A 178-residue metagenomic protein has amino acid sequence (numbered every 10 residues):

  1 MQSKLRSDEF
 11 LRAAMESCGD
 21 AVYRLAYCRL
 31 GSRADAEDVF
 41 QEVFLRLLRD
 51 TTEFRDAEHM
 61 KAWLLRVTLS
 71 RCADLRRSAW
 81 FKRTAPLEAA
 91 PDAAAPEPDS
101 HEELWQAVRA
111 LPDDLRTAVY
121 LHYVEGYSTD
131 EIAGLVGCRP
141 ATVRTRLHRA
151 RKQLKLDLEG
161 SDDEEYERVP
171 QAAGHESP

Functional and structural regions predicted by a protein language model:
M1-L11, E88, G134-L135, K152-P178: C-terminal edge and immediately downstream basic/flexible tail or linker adjoining helix-turn-helix-like DNA-binding
M1-R24, E37, L48, R116: A short, charge-rich alpha-helical start-of-domain segment used by transcription regulators
Q2-L5, G31, E42-M60, S78-W80: Sigma70-family region 2
V22, A26, A36-L47, V67 (+3 more regions): Short, small-hydrophobic-rich alpha-helical interface motif
V22, A26, T51, L64 (+1 more regions): Hydrophobic-face residues of short alpha-helical interaction/recognition segments
L69, A73, V136-G160: DNA-recognition helix of helix-turn-helix
D74-D99, D163-R168: Short, basic/polar amphipathic helix motif occurring as a linker/hinge flanking DNA-binding modules in transcription
A118-H122: A short pre-motif secondary-structure segment
